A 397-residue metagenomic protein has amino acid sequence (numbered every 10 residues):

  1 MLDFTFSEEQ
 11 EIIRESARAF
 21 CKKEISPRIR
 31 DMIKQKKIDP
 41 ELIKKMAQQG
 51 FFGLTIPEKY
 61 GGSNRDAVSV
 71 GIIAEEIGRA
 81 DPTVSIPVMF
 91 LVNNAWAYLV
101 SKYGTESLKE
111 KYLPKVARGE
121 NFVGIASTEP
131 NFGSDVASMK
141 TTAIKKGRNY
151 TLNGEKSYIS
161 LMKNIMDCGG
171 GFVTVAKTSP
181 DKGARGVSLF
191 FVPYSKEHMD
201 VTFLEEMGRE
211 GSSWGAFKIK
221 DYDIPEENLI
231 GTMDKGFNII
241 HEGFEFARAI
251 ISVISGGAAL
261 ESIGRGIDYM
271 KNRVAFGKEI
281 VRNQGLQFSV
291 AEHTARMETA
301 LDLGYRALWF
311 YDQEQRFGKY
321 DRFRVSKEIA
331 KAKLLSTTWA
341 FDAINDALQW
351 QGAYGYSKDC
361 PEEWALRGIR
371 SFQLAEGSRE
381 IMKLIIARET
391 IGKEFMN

Functional and structural regions predicted by a protein language model:
M1-D81, F90, Y103-L108, K115 (+5 more regions): Alpha-helical interface subdomain recognition
G50, I73-G78, A176, V192-E197 (+1 more regions): Short Ser/Thr-interspersed hydrophobic loop/turn segments at strand-loop and sheet-helix junctions that line or gate
N94-Y103: Helix-loop "lid/cap" segments that line or gate small-molecule binding pockets
R118-S127, T174: A short, Trp-centered hydrophobic/proline-enriched beta-strand micro-motif
N131-S134, K163-M166, S179-D181, E205-S212: Short Gly/Pro-enriched turn/cap motifs at secondary-structure boundaries
N153-M199: A short core secondary-structure module
S195-P225: Flexible, small-/acidic-enriched active-site or ligand-binding loops
D221-I239: Long, acidic (Asp/Glu-rich), low-complexity accessory segments flanking structured domains
